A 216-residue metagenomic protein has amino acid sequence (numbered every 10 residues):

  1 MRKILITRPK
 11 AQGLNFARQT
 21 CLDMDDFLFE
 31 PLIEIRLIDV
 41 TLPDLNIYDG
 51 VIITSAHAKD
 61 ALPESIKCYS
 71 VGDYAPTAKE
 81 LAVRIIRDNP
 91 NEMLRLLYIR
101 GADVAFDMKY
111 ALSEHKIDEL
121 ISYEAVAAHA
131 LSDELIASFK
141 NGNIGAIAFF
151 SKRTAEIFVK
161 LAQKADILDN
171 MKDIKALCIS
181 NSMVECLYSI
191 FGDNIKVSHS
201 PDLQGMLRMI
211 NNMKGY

Functional and structural regions predicted by a protein language model:
M1-Y216: Signature of uroporphyrinogen-III synthase
